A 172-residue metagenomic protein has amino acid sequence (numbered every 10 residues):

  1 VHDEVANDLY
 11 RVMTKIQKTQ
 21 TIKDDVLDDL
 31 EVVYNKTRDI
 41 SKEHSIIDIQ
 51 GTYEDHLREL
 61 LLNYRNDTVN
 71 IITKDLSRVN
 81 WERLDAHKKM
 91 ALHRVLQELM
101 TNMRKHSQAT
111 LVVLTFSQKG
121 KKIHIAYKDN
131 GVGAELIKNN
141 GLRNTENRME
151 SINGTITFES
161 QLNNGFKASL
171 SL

Functional and structural regions predicted by a protein language model:
V1-V69: DHp/HisKA dimerization-phosphotransfer hairpin of two-component histidine kinases
E4-I16, K89-L111: Conserved ATP-binding N-box helix of the HATPase_c
G51-A91, L96: Helix-loop-beta hinge of the Bergerat
L111-K121: Short beta-strand/loop element within the Bergerat-fold HATPase_c
K122-A126: Short, highly conserved beta-strand within the GHKL-type HATPase_c fold
D129: Acidic ATP/Mg2+-coordinating residue in the GHKL
G133-E135: A short glycine-centered beta->alpha linker in the GHKL/HATPase_c
I137-S169: ATP phosphate-binding glycine-rich loop and adjacent ATP-lid/helix-beta elements within ATP-binding kinase/ATPase
